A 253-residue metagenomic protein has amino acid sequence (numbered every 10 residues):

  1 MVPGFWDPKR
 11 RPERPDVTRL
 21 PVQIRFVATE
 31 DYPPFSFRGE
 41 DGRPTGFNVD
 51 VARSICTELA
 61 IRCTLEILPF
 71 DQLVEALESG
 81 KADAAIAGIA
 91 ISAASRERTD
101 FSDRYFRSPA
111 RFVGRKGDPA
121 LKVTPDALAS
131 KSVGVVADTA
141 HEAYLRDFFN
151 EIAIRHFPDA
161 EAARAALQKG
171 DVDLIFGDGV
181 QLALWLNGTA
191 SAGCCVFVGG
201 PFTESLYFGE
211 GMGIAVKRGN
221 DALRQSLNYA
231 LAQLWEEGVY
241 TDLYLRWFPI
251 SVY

Functional and structural regions predicted by a protein language model:
M1-Y253: Proline/Glycine/Serine-rich low-complexity intrinsically disordered segments that serve as flexible stalks/linkers
